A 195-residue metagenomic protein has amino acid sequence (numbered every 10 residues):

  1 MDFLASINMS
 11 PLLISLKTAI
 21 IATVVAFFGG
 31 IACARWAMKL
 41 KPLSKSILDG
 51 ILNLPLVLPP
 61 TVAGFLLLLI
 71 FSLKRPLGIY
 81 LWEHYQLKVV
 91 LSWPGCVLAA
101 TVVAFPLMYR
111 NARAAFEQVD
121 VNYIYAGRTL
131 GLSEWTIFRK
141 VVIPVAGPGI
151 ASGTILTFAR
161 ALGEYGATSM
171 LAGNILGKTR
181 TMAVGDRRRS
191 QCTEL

Functional and structural regions predicted by a protein language model:
D2, S6-E117, V141-G166, M170 (+1 more regions): Membrane-water interface segments at the C-terminal ends of transmembrane alpha-helices in multi-pass inner-membrane
N111-Y125, E134, G147, M182: Transmembrane helix boundary and interhelical loop/hinge segments in multi-pass membrane proteins
R128, I137-F138: Canonical alpha-helical transmembrane segment with a positive-inside/aromatic-interface signature
L130-G131, P144: Glycine/proline-centered hinge or cleavage motifs at structural transition points of membrane proteins
L132-S133, K140: Basic (Lys/Arg-enriched) interaction patch that binds polyanionic ligands
T136, A172, G177-T179: Feature of multi-pass inner-membrane transport and sensor proteins that recognizes transmembrane helices together
L176-S190: Short hydrophobic, aromatic-rich alpha-helical segments embedded in or entering the lipid bilayer of multi-pass
T193-L195: A membrane-interface signal for the N-terminal entry of alpha-helical transmembrane segments
